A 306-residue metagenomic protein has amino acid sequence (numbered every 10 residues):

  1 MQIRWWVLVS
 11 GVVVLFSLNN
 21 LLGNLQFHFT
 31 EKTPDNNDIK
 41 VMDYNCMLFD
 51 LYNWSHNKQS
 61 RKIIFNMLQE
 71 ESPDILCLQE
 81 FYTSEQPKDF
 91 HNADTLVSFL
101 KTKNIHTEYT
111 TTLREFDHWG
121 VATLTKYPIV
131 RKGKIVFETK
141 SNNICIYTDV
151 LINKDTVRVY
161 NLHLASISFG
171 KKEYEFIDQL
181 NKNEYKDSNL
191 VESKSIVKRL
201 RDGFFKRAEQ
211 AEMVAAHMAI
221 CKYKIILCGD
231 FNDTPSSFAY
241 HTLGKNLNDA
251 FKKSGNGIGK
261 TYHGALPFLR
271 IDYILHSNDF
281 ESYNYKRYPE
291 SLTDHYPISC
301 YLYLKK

Functional and structural regions predicted by a protein language model:
M1-V13, S17-N20, K134, F205-I226 (+1 more regions): Metal-dependent phosphoester-hydrolase catalytic domains
L22-T148, I152: Membrane-embedded segments
K32-M42, T125-R131, S141-K186, F280 (+1 more regions): Beta-strand-turn-beta hairpins that frame and shape the catalytic cleft of phosphate-ester-processing enzymes
N36-D38, H118-W119, N142, K154-T156 (+4 more regions): A structure-centric signal for secondary-structure junctions around beta-strands
K40-C46, S60-D89, T148, R158-H163 (+5 more regions): Active-site beta-strand/loop signature of hydrolases that rely on acidic residues for catalysis
D43-R61, Y82-E85, S168-G203: Acidic/histidine-rich helix-loop elements that form or flank divalent-metal/phosphate-binding sites at the catalytic
M47-F49, T83, T112, Y127-I129 (+5 more regions): Short, solvent-exposed loop/turn segments at secondary-structure junctions
K58-Q59, F137-N142, E175-Q179, Y288-S291: Short intrinsically disordered coil segments
